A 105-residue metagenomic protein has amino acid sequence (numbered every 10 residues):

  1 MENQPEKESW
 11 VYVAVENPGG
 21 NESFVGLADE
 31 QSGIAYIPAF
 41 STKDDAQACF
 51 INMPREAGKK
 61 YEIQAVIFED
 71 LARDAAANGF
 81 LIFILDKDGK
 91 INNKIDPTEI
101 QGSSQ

Functional and structural regions predicted by a protein language model:
M1-Q105: Conserved NAD+-utilizing ADP-ribose enzyme module
